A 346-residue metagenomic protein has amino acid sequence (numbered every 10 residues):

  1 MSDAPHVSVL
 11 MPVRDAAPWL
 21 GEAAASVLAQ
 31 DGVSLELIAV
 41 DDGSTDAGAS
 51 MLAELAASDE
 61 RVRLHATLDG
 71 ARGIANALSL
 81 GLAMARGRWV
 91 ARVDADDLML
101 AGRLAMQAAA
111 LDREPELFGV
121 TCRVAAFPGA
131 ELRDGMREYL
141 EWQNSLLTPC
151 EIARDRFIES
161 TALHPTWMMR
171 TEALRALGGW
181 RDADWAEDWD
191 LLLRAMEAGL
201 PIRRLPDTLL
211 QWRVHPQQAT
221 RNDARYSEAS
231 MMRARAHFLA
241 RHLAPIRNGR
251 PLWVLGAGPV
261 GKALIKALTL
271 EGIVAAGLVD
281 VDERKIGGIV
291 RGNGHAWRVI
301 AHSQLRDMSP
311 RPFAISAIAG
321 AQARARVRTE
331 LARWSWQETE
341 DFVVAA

Functional and structural regions predicted by a protein language model:
M1-S26: N-proximal low-complexity "stem/linker" segments adjacent to membrane-targeting elements
A25-S34: Short, acidic, metal-binding catalytic loop of nucleotide-sugar glycosyltransferases
D41-S50, A71, D94: A conserved acidic beta->alpha catalytic loop
T67-A85, M106: Glycine-rich, basic loop-to-helix element that forms the pyrophosphate-binding segment of sugar-nucleotide handling
I74, A83, Y139, N144-D223: Conserved nucleotide-sugar donor-binding catalytic segment
V90: Short aromatic/hydrophobic "clamp" motif used to bind/position activated sugar donors
G102-R137: Conserved donor NDP-sugar-binding/catalytic core segment of glycosyltransferases
F157, Q211-A346: Hydrophobic, well-ordered beta-alpha structural blocks that scaffold small-molecule cofactor pockets
